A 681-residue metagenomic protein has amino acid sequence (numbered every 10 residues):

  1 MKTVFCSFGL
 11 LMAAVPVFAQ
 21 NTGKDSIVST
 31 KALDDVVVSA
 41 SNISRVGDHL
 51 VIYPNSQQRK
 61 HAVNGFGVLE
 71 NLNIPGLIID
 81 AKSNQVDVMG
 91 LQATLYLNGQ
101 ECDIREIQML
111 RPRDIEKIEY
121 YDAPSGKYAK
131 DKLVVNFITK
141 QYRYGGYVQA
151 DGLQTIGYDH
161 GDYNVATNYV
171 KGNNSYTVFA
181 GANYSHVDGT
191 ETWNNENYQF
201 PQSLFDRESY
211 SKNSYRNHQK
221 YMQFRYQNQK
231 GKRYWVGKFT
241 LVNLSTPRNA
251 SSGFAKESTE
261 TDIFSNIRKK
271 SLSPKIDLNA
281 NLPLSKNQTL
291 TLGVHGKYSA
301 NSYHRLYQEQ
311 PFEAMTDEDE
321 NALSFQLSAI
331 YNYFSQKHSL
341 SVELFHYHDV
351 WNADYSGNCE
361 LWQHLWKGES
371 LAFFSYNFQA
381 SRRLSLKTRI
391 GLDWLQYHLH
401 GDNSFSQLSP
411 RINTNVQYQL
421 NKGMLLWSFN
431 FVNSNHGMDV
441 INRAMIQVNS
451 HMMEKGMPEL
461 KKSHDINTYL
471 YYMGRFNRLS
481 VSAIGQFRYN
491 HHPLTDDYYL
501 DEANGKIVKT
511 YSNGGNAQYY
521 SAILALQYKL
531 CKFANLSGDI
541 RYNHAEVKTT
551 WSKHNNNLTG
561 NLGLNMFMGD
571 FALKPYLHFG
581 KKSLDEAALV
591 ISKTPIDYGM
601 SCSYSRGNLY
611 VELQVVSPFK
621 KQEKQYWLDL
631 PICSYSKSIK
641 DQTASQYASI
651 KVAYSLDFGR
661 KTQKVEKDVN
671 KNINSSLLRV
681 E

Functional and structural regions predicted by a protein language model:
N21-Q58, A81-S83: Short, acidic, small-residue-rich periplasmic hinge/interaction motif at the N-terminus of Gram-negative outer-membrane
D25, H49-L72, Y96-N98, G152-I156: Short, polar/charged loop or turn motifs at beta-strand boundaries
D35, G65-V68, Q85, Y120 (+2 more regions): N-terminal periplasmic accessory domains that precede and gate Gram-negative outer-membrane beta-barrel machines
N55-Q58, Y144-T167, S209-K212: Short strand-turn segments of transmembrane beta-barrel domains in outer membranes, especially the first one or two
A62, N73, E101-L110, D114-Y120 (+5 more regions): Exposed, low-structure sequence patches enriched in small/polar residues
I78-A123: Periplasmic plug
S185-S324, V350-W351, Q363-L365, A444-V448 (+3 more regions): Flexible loop and strand-edge segments within Gram-negative outer membrane beta-barrel domains
